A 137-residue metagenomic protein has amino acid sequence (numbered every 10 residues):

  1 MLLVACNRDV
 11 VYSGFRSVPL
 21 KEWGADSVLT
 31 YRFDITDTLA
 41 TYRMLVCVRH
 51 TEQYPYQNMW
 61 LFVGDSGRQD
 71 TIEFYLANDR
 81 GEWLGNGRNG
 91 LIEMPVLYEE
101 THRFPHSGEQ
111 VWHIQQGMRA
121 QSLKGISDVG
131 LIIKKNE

Functional and structural regions predicted by a protein language model:
L2-A5: C-terminal motif of bacterial Sec signal peptides marking the signal peptidase cleavage site
R8-D70: Start-of-domain marker
G24, D37-L39, P105-S107, S122-K124: Surface-exposed coil/turn segments at beta-strand junctions on protein surfaces, enriched
T30-A40, E100-P105, K135-E137: Extracellular and analogous surface-interaction loops
R43, W60, E109-V111, D128: Short, conserved beta-strand segments of beta-strand-rich sandwich/propeller modules, principally
V46-H50, H113-A120: Short beta-strand-plus-loop segments that form exposed binding edges in beta-rich domains
F62-D65, M118-E137: Exposed low-complexity, polar/acidic, P/S/T/G-rich flexible segments that act as propeptides, protease-susceptible
I72-P105: An anionic, turn-rich surface loop/hairpin at beta-sheet edges that serves as a generic interaction/coordination patch
